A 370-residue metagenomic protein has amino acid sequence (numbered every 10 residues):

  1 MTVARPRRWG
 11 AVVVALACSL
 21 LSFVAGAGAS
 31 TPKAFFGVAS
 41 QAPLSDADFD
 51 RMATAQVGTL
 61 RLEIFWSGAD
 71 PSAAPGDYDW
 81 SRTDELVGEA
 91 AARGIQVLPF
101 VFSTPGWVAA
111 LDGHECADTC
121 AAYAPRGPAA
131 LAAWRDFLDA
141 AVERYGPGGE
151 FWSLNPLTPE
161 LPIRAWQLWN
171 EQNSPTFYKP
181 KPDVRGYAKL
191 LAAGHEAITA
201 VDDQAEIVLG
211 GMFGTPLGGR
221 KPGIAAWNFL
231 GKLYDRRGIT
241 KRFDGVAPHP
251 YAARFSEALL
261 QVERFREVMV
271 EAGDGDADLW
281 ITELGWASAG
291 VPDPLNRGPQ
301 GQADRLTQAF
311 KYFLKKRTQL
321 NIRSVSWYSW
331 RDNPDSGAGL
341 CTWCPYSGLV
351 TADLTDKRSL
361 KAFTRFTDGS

Functional and structural regions predicted by a protein language model:
M1-V13: Bacterial N-terminal signal peptides that target proteins for export
R5, F65, E171, M212 (+3 more regions): Flexible loop residues that form catalytic and substrate-binding hotspots at small-molecule/glycan-binding clefts
V12-F23: Bacterial N-terminal signal peptides
A29-T59, E63-F65: Boundary/entry segment of secreted carbohydrate-active catalytic domains
D46, D50, R135-R164, P182-A303 (+4 more regions): Noncatalytic carbohydrate-binding groove/subsite architecture in carbohydrate-active enzymes
A55-R220, G238-K241: Substrate-binding cleft and catalytic face of glycoside hydrolase catalytic domains, especially the flexible beta-alpha
A117, Y123-P125, P162-Q167, Q172 (+2 more regions): Aromatic-rich peripheral "rim/lid" segments of glycoside hydrolase catalytic domains that contact and position glycan
